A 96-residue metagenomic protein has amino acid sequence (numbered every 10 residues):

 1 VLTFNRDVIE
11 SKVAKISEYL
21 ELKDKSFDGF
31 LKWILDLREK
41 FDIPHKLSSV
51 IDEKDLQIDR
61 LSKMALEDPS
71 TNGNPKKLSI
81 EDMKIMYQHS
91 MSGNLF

Functional and structural regions predicted by a protein language model:
E10-F96: C-terminal charged capping/lid subdomain of soluble metabolic enzymes
